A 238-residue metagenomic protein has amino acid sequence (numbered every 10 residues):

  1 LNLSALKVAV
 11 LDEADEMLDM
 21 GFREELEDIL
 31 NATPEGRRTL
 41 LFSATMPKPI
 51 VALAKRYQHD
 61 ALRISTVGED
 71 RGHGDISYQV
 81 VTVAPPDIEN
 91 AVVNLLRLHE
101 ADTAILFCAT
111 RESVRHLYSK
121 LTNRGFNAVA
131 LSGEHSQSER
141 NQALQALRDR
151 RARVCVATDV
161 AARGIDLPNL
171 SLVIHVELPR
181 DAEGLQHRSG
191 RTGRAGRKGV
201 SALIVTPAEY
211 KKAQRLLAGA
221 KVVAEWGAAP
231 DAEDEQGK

Functional and structural regions predicted by a protein language model:
L1-K238: Conserved helicase RecA-like core
